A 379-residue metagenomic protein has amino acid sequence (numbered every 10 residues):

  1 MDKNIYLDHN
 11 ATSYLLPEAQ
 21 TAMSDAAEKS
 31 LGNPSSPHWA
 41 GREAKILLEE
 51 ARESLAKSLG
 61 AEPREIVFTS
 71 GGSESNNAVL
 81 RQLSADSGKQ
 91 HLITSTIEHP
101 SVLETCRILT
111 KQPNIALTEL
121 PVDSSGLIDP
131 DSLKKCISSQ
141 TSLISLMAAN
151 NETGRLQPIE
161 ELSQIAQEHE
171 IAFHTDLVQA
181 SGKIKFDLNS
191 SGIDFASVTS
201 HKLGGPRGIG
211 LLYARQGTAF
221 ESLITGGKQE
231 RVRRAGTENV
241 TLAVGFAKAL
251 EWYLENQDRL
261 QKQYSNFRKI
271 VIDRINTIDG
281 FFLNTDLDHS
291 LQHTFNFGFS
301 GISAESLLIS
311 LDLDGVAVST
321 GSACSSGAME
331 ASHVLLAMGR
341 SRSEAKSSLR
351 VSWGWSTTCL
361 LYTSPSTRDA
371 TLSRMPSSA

Functional and structural regions predicted by a protein language model:
D2-K3, A11-A61: Glycine-rich phosphate-binding segment of PLP-dependent enzymes
R42-A56, A61-Q90, E98-T105: Conserved beta-loop-alpha segment that forms the PLP phosphate-binding cup at the N-terminus of a helix
A51-S54, L254-L307: Conserved PLP-dependent catalytic core of the aminotransferase class-I/II
R81-S142: PLP-dependent aminotransferase-like
I115-T118, V122-A180: Active-site phosphate-binding strand-loop segment of PLP-dependent enzymes
S190-K248: Active-site PLP attachment segment
F295-R350: Conserved C-terminal alpha-helix-loop-beta "cap" of PLP-dependent enzymes that closes/shapes the active-site mouth
Y362-T367: Conserved small/polar residues in nucleotide/adenosyl-binding loops
